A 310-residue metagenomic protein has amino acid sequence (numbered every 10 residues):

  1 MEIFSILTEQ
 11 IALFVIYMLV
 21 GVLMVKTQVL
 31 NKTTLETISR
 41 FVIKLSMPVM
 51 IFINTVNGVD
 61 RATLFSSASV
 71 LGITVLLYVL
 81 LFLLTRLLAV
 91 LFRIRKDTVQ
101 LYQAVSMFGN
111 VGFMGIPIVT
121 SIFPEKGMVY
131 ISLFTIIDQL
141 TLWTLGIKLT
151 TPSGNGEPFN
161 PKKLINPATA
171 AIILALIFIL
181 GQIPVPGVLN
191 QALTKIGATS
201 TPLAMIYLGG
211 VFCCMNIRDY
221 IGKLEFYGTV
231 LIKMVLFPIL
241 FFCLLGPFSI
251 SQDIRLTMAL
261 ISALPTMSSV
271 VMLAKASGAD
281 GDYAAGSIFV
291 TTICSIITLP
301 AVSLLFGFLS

Functional and structural regions predicted by a protein language model:
M1-S310: Alpha-helical transmembrane segments of multi-pass small-molecule/ion transporters
